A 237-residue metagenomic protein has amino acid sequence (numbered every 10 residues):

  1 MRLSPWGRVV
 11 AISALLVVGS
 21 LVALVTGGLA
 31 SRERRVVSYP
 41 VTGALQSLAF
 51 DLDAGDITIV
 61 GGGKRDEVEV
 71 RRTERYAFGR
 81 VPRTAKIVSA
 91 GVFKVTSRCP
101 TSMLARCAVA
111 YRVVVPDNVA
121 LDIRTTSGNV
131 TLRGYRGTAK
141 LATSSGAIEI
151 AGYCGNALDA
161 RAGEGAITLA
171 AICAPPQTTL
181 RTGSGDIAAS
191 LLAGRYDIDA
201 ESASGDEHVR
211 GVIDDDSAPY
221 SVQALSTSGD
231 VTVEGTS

Functional and structural regions predicted by a protein language model:
M1-G7: Terminal targeting segments of Actinobacterial cell-envelope proteins
G7-T26: Hydrophobic membrane-insertion alpha-helices, especially the h-region of bacterial N-terminal signal peptides
G28-A90, A110-V114, A120, L132 (+2 more regions): Short linear S-[DN]-x-LW-Φ motif typified by the pepsin-like aspartic protease active-site region
S31-E33, A44, A77-V81, C107 (+7 more regions): Residues that act as N-cap/strand-start positions at coil-to-secondary-structure junctions
S47-D51, T58, K94-T96, R112-V114 (+7 more regions): Soluble periplasmic/extracytoplasmic beta-strand elements of cell-envelope proteins
D53, S89-A90, T126, Y135 (+5 more regions): Structural motif
T96-A171, P175: Non-cytosolic head/periplasmic domains of membrane-anchored proteins
A151-S237: Short, surface-exposed interaction patches in beta-rich subdomains that mediate adhesion/assembly near membranes
